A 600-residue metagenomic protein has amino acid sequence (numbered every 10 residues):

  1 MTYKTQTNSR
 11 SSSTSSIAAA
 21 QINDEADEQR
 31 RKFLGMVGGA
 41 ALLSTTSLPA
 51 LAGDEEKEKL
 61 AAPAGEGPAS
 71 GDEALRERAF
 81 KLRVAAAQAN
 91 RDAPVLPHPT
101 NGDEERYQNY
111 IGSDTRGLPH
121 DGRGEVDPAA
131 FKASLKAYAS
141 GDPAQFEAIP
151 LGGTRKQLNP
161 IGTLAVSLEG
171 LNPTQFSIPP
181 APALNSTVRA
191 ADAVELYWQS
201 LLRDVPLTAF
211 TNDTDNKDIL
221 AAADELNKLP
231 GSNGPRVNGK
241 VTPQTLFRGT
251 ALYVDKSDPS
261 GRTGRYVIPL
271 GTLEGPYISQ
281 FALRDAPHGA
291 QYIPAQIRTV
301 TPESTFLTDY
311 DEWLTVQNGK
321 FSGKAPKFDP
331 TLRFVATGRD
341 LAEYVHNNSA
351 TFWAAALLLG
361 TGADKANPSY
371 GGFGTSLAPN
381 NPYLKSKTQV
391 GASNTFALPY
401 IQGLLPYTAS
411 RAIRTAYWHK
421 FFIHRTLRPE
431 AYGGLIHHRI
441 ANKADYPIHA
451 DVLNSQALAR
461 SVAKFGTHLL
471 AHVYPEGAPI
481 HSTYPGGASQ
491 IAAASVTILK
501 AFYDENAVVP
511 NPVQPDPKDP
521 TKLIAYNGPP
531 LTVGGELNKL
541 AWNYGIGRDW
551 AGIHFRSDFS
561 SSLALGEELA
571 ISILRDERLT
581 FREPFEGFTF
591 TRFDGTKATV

Functional and structural regions predicted by a protein language model:
M1-Q29, S47: N-terminal secretory signal peptides
K4, R10, K32, D54-K59: Polybasic, lysine/arginine-rich low-complexity segments
Q6-S13, A41-S44, G67, A183 (+1 more regions): Intrinsic disorder/low-complexity segments
T14, L34-G35, A87: General helical structural elements
R31-K32, S489: Hydrophobic alpha-helical segments, especially transmembrane helices and their immediate juxtamembrane helical caps
K32-G53: N-terminal export signals
E56-R556, S560-V600: Hydrophobic alpha-helical bundle signature of multipass membrane enzymes
